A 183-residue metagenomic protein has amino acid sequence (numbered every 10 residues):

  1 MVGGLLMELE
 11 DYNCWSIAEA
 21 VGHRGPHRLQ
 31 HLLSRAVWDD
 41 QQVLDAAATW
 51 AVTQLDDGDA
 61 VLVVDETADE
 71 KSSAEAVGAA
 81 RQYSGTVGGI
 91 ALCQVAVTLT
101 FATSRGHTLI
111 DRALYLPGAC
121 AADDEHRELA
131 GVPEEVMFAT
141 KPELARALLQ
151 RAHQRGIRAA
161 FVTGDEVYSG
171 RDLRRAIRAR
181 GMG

Functional and structural regions predicted by a protein language model:
M1-G183: Conserved, well-structured functional cores that handle cations and Mg-NTP chemistry
